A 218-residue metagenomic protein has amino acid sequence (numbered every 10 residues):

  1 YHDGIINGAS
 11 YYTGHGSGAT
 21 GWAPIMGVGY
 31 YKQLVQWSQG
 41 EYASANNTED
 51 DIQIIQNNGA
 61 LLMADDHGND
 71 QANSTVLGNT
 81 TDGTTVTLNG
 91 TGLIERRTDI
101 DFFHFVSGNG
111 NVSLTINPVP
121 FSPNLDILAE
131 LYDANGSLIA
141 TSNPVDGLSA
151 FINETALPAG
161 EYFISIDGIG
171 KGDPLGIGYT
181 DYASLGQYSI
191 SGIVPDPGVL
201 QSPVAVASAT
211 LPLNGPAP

Functional and structural regions predicted by a protein language model:
H2-H104, P174, L185, S189 (+1 more regions): Extracellular (secreted or membrane-anchored) zinc-dependent metallopeptidases, primarily metzincins but also closely
N79, A156, T210-P212: Residue-level "contact hotspot" at macromolecular interaction interfaces
T84-S189, V194: Acidic, Ser/Thr/Pro-rich low-complexity intrinsically disordered segments
G198-A217: Extracellular interdomain linkers/hinges and stalk-like, low-complexity segments in secreted or single-pass
